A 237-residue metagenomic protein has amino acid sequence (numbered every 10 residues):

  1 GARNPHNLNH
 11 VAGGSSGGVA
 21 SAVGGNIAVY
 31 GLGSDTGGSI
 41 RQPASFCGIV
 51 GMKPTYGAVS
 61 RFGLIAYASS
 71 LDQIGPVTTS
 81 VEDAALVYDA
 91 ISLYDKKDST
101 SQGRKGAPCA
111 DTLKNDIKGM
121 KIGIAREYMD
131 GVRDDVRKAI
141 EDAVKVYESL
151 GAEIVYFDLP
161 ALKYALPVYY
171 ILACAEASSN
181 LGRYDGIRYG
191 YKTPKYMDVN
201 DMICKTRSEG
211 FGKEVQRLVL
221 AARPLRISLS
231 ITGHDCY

Functional and structural regions predicted by a protein language model:
G1-I91: Short glycine/serine-rich loop segments
T36-I40, A44-F46, Y128, P160-A161 (+1 more regions): Acidic, glycine-rich active-site loops and adjacent beta-strand->loop/helix elements that engage anionic groups
K53-E141, N200-K205: A short helix-breaking turn/cap at a secondary-structure junction
Y67-L71, K163-A165, Y237: Short glycine-enriched loop/turn motifs at secondary-structure junctions
P108-D111, V132-L159, Y189-P194, K205-T206 (+1 more regions): Acyltransferase
D116-G123, A175-Y237: Short helix-loop capping/hinge segments that flank enzyme active sites or metal/cofactor-binding pockets
L166-A175: Short glycine/threonine-rich loop-to-helix capping motif typified by GTGT followed within a few residues by an Asp-Pro
